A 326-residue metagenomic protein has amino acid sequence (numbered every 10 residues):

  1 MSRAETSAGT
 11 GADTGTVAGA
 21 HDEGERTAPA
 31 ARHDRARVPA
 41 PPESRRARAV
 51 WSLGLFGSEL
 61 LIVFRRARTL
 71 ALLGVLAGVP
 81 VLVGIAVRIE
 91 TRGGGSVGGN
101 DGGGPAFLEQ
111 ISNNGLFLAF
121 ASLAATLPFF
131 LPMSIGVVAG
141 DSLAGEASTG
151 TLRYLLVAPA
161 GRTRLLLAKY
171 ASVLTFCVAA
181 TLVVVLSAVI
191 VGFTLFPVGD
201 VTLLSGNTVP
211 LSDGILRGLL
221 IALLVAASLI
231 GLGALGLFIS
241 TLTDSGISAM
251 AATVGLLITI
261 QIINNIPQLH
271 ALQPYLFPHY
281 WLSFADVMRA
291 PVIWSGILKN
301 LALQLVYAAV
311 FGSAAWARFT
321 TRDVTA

Functional and structural regions predicted by a protein language model:
S2-E25, A49, A86-F120, L203-T208 (+2 more regions): Terminal transmembrane helical anchor/hairpin motif
R3-T6, R32-R46, A77-V137, L167-G233 (+2 more regions): Secretory targeting signals
T27-A77, S245: Aromatic- and glycine-rich beta-strand/loop motifs that create alpha-glucan
R68-A71, R164, S248, K299: Residue-level recognition of membrane-helix boundary sites in multi-pass small-molecule transporters
A125-A147, L224-I247, V306-T321: Transmembrane alpha-helical segments in integral membrane proteins
G136-Y154, Y170, A326: Transmembrane helix boundary and interhelical loop/hinge segments in multi-pass membrane proteins
R164-L167, F319: Alpha-helix N-cap/helix-start motif at helix boundaries, enriched for small hydrophobics
